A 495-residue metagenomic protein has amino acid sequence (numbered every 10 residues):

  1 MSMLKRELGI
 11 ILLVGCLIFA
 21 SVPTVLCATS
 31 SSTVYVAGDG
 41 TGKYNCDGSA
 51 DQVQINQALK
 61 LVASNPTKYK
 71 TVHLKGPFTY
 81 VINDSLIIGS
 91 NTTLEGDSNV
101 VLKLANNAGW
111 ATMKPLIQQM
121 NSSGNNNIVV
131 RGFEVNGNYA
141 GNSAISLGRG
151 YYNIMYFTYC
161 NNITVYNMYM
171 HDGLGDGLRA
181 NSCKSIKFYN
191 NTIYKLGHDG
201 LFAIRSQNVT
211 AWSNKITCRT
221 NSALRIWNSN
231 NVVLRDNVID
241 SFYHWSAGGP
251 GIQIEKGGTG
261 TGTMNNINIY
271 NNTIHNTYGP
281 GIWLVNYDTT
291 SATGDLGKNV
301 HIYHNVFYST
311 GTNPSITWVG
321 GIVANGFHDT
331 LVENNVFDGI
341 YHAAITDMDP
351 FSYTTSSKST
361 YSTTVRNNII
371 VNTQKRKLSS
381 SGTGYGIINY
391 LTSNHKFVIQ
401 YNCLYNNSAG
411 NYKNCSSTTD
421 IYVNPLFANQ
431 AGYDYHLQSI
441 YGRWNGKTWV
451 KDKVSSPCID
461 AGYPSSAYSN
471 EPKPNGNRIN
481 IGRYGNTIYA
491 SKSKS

Functional and structural regions predicted by a protein language model:
M1-A28, A58: Secretory targeting signatures
C27-Q57, L426-N429: Right-handed parallel beta-helix/beta-solenoid
K60-A63, T79-L94, L102-R131, Y139-N162 (+3 more regions): Extracellular beta-strand-rich solenoid/capping regions of secreted or surface-exposed proteins that bind or remodel
H73, T79-V81, I87, E95 (+22 more regions): Extracellular beta-strand solenoid repeats
N83-D84, N107-N121, N142-Y156, D172-R179 (+7 more regions): Extracellular beta-strand/beta-solenoid scaffold signature
A108-W110, G294, N299-T448: Predominantly extracellular beta-rich ligand-binding scaffolds that present long acidic/polar faces for carbohydrate
T419-A490: C-terminal accessory segments
